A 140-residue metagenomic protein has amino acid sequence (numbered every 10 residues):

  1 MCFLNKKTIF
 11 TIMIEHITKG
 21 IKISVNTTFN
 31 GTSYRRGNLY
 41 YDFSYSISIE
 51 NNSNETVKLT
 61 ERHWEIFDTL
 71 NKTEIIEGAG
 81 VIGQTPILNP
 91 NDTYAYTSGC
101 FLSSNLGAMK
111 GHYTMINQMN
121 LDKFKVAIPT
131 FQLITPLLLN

Functional and structural regions predicted by a protein language model:
I12-Y40: Low-complexity, acidic Ser/Thr/Pro/Gly-rich terminal tails and inter-domain linkers that flank the onset of structured
G31-Y41, N54-E55, I87-N89, L102-S104: Short, solvent-exposed beta-strand/turn "edge" segments of beta-rich domains on protein surfaces
Y41-S46, K110: Short, solvent-exposed loop/turn segments enriched in Ser/Thr/Gly
I49-S53: Asparagine-centered strand-capping/turn motif at beta-strand->loop junctions
E55-E74: Short acidic, flexible loop segments centered on an aromatic residue
E74-L106: Intrinsically disordered, low-complexity Pro/Gly/Ser/Thr-rich segments with frequent PxxP/GP/PP motifs and embedded
F101-N140: Terminal connector regions
